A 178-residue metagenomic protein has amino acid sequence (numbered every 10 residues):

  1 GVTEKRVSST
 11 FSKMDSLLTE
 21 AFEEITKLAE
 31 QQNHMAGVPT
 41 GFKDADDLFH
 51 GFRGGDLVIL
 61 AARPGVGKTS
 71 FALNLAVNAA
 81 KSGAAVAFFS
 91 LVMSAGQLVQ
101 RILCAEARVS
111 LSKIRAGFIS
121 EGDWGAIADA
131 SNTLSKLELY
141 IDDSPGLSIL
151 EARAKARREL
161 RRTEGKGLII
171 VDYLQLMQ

Functional and structural regions predicted by a protein language model:
G1-Q31, M35, G65-V66, R108 (+1 more regions): Short, small/acidic-rich helices and loops at N termini and domain boundaries of DNA replication/processing enzymes
S9-L17, N33-F42, I114-G117, D142-D143: Short coil/turn segments at secondary-structure boundaries
F42-G51: Pre-Walker A adenine-sensing motif
D47, N78-G165: Cytosolic-facing regulatory segments adjacent to core modules
R53-V58: Pre-Walker A (Motif I) flank of P-loop NTPase domains
A62: The Walker A (P-loop) glycine that initiates the GxxxxGKT/S ATP-binding motif of P-loop NTPases
T69-A76: Motif I (Walker A/P-loop) of helicase-class P-loop NTPases
K166-Q178: Helical hairpin unit composed of two closely spaced alpha helices linked by a short loop
